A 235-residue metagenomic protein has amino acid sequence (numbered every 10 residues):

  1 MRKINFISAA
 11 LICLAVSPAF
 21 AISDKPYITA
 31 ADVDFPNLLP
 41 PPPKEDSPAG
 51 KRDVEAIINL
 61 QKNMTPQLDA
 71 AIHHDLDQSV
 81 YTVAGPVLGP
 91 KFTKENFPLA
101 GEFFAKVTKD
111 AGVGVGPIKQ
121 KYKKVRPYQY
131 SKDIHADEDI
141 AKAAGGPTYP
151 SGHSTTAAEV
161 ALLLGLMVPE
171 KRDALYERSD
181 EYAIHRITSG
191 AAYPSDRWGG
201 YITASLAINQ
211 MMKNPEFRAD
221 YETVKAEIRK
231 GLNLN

Functional and structural regions predicted by a protein language model:
M1-I7: Bacterial N-terminal signal peptides that target proteins for export
S8-I12: Hydrophobic helical h-region of N-terminal Sec-dependent signal peptides in bacterial secretory/periplasmic proteins
S17-A21: Sec/Tat signal peptide C-region and signal peptidase I cleavage site
I22-S189, D220: Hydrophobic alpha-helical bundle signature of multipass membrane enzymes
K123-Q129, T156-A157, R197-S205, K225-I228: Short alpha-helical linear motifs
E181-A219: Interfacial helix-loop-helix junctions of multi-pass membrane proteins
E216-N235: Acidic, carboxylate-rich catalytic segments that either coordinate divalent cations
